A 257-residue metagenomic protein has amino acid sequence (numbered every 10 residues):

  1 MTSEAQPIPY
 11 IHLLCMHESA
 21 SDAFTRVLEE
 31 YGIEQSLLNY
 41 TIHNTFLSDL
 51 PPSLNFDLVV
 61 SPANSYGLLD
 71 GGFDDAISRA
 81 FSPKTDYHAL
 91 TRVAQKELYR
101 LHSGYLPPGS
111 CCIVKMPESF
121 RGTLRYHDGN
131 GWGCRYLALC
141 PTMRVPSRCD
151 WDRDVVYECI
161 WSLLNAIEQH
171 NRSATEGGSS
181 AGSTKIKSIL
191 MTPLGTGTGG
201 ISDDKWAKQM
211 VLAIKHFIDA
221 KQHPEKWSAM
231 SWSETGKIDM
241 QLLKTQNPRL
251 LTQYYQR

Functional and structural regions predicted by a protein language model:
M1-R257: Macrodomain-like recognition of ADP-ribose-binding/processing modules
